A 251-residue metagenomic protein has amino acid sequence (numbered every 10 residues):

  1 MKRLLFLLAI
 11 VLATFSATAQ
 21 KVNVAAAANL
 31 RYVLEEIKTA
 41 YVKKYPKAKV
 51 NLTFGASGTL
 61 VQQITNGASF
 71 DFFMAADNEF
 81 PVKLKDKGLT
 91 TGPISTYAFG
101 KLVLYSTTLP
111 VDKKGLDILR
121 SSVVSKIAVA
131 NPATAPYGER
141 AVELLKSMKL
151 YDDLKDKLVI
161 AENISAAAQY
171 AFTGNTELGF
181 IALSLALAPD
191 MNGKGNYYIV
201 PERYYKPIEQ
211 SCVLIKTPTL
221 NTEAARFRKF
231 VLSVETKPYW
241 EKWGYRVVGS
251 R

Functional and structural regions predicted by a protein language model:
L4-F15: Sec-dependent N-terminal signal peptides
Q20-Y45, T53, G58, Q62-N66 (+4 more regions): Exported/periplasmic ABC-transporter solute-binding proteins
V50: Hydrophobic anchor at the start of a short beta-strand that flanks the dinucleotide cofactor-binding loop
T90-P93: Short, P/G- and charge-enriched loop/turn segments at secondary-structure junctions
